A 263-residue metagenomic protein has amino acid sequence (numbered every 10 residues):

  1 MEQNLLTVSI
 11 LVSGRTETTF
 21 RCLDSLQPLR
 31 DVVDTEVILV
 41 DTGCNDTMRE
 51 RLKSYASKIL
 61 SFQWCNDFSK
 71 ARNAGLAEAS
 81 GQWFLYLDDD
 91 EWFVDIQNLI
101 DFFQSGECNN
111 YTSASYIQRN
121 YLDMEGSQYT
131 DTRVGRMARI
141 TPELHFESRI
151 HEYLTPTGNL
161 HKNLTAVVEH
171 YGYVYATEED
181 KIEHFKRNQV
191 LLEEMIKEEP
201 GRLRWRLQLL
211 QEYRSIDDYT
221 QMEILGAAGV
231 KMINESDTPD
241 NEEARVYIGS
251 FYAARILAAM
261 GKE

Functional and structural regions predicted by a protein language model:
M1-P28: N-proximal low-complexity "stem/linker" segments adjacent to membrane-targeting elements
R15, S25, V32, L39-L52 (+2 more regions): A conserved acidic beta->alpha catalytic loop
E50-A74, E78: Conserved donor nucleotide-binding strand/loop of the catalytic core
K70-L76, F93-Q221: Catalytic-site signature of metal-activated, phosphate-bearing donor transferases, centered on the GT-A/GT-A-like
F84: Short aromatic/hydrophobic "clamp" motif used to bind/position activated sugar donors
M195-E199, K231-Y247: Flexible helix-coil transition and linker loops at the boundaries of alpha-helical arrays
L209, Y252-A253: Structural register within alpha-helical repeat arrays
G226-A227: Inward-facing hydrophobic residues that define packing positions of alpha-helical scaffold repeats
